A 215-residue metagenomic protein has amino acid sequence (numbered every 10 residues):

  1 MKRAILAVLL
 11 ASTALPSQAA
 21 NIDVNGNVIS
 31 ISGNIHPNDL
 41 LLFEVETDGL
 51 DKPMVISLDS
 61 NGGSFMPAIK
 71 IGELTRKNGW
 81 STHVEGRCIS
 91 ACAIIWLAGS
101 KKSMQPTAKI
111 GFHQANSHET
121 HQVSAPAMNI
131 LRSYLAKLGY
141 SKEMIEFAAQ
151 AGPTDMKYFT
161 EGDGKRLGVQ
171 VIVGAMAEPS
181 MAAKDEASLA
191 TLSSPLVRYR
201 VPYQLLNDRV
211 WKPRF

Functional and structural regions predicted by a protein language model:
A4-T13: Sec-dependent N-terminal signal peptides
A19-L42: STAS-typified acidic loop motif
V24, I172-F215: Compositionally biased, proline/threonine/alanine/serine-rich low-complexity intrinsically disordered stretches
I31, I56, W96, G164: Terminal peptide-recognition signature
D39-F43, P67-I71, C88-C92, A127-L131 (+3 more regions): Stable alpha-helical elements in mature extracytoplasmic
K52-P67, S81-C88: Short, glycine-/small-residue-enriched flexible loop/hinge segments at domain edges that mediate gating
R76-S117: Glycine-rich beta-to-alpha active-site loop
Q114, H118-S193: Charged, glycine-interspersed solvent-exposed loop segments at helix/strand-loop junctions that cap or gate access
